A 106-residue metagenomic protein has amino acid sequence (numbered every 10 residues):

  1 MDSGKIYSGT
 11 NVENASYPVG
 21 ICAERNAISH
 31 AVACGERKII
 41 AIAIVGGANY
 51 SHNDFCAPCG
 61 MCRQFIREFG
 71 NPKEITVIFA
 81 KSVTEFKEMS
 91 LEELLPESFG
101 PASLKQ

Functional and structural regions predicted by a protein language model:
M1: Short, acidic, Ser/Thr-enriched surface-loop or helix-capping motifs
N11-N26: Compact, glycine-rich, soluble single-domain proteins
E24-N26, H30-K38: Active-site- and interface-proximal helix/loop "cap" or "latch" segments in soluble metabolic and energy-transducing
E36-Q106: C-terminal binding/interaction regions
